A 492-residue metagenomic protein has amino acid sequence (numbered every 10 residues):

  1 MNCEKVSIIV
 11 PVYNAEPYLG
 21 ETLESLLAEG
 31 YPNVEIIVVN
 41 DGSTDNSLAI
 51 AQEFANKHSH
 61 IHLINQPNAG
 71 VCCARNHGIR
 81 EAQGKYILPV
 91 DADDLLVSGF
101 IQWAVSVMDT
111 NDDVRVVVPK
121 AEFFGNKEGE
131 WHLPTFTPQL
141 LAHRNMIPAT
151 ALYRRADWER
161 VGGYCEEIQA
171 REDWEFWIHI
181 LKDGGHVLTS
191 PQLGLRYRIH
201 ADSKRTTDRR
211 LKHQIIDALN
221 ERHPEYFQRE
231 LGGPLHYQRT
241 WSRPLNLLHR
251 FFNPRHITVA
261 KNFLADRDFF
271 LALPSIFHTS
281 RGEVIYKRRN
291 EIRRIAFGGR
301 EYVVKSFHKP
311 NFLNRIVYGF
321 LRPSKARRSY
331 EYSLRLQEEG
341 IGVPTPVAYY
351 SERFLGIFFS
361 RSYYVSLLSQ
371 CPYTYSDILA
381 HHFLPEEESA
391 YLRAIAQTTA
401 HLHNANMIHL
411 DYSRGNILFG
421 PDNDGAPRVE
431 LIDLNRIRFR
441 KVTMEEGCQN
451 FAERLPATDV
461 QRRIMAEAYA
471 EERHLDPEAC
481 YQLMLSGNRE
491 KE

Functional and structural regions predicted by a protein language model:
A15-A28: Short, well-formed alpha-helical segments that are part of the catalytic scaffolds of diverse glycosyltransferases
N40-A49, P67-A69, D91: A conserved acidic beta->alpha catalytic loop
Q66-A82: Glycine-rich, basic loop-to-helix element that forms the pyrophosphate-binding segment of sugar-nucleotide handling
I87: Short aromatic/hydrophobic "clamp" motif used to bind/position activated sugar donors
G99-E130: Conserved donor NDP-sugar-binding/catalytic core segment of glycosyltransferases
F136-I215: Conserved nucleotide-sugar donor-binding catalytic segment
A272-Y373, N404: Conserved ATP-binding subdomain of kinase catalytic cores across diverse folds
P427-K491: C-lobe/activation-segment region of protein kinase-like
